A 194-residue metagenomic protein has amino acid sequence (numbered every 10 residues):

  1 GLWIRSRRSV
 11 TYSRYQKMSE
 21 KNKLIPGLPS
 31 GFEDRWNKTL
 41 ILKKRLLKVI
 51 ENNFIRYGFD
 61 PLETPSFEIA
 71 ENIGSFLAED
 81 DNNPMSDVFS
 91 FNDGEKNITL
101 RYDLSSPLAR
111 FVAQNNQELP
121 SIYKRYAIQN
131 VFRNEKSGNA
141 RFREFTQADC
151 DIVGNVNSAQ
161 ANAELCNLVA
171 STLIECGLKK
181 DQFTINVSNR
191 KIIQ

Functional and structural regions predicted by a protein language model:
S19-Q194: TRNA-recognition modules of translation machinery and tRNA-sensing kinases, especially anticodon-binding
